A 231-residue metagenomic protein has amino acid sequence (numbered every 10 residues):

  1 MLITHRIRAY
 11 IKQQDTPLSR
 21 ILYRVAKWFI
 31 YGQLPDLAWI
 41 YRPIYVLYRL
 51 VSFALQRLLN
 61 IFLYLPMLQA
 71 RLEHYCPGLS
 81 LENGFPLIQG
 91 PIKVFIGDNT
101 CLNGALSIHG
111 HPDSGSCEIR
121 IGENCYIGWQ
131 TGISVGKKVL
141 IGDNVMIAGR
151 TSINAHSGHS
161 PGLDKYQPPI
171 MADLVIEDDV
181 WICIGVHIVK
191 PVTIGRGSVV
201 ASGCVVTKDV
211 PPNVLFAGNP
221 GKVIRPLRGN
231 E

Functional and structural regions predicted by a protein language model:
M1-N154, E177-D178, R196, P212 (+2 more regions): Domain-scale signature associated with acetyltransferase and cell-envelope carbohydrate enzymes
V139, D173-L174, P191-V192, T207 (+1 more regions): A short, glycine- and basic residue-enriched loop/turn that sits immediately adjacent to a domain's principal
G142, N154-P161, K165-Y166: Right-handed parallel beta-helix
K165-I176: Glycine-rich NAD(P)-binding loop of Rossmann-like domains
V199-V205: A generic "structured core" feature
